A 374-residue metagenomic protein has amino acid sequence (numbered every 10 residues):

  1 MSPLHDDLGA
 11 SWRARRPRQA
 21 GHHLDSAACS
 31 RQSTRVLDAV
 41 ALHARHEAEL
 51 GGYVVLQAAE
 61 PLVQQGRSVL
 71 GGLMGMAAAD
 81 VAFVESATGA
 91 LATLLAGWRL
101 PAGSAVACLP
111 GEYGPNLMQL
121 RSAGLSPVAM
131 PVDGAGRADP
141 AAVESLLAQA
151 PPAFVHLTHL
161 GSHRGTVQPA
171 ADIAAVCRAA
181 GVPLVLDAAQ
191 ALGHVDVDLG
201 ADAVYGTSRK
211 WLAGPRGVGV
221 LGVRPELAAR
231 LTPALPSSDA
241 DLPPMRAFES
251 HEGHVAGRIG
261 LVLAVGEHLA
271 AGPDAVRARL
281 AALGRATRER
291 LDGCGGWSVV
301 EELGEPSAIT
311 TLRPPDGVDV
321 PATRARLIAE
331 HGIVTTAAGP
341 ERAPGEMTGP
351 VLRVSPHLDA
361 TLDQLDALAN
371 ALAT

Functional and structural regions predicted by a protein language model:
M1-T374: Pyridoxal 5′-phosphate
